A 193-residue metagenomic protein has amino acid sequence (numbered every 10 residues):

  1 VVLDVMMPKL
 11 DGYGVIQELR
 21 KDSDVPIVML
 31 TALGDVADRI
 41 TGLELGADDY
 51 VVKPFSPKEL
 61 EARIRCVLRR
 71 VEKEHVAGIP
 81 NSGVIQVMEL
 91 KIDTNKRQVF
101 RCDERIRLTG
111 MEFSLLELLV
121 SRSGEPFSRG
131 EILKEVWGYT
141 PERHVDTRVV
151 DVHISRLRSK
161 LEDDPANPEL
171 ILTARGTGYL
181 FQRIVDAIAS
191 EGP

Functional and structural regions predicted by a protein language model:
V1-V2: Active-site beta3 strand of CheY-like receiver
M7: Receiver (REC) domain active-site loop signature in two-component systems and cognate sites in sensor histidine kinases
D11-G14: Acidic catalytic/metal-coordinating carboxylates
Q17, K21, P26-Q86: Basic, amphipathic DNA-recognition helix from helix-turn-helix-like DNA-binding domains
R65-P126, G130, F181, A189-G192: Short, Lys/Arg-enriched segments at the junction into DNA-binding effector domains of transcriptional regulators
Q98-L170, A174-T177: Positively charged, aromatic-enriched patches within helix-turn-helix-type DNA-binding elements, predominantly
R143, S159, D163, Q182-P193: Intrinsically disordered, low-complexity protein-interaction/activation regions
